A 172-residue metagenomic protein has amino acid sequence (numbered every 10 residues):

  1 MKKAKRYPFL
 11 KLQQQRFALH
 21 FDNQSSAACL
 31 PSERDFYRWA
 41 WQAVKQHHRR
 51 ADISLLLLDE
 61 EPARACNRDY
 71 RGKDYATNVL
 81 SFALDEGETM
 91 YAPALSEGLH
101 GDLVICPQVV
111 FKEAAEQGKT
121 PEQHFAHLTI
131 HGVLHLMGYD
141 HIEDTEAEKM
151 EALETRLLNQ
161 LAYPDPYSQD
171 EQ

Functional and structural regions predicted by a protein language model:
M1-A126, L136-Q172: An acidic/histidine-cluster motif and surrounding catalytic segment that typifies divalent-metal-assisted enzyme active
